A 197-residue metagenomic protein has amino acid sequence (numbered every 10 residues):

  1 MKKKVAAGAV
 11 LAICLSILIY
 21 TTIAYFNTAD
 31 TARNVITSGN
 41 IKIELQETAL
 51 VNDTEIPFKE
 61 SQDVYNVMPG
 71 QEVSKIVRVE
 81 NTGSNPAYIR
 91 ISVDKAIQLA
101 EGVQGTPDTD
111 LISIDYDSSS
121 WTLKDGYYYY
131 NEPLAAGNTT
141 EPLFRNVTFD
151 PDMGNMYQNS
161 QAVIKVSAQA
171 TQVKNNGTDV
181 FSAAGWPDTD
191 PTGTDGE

Functional and structural regions predicted by a protein language model:
K3-T22: Sec-dependent N-terminal signal peptides of Gram-positive bacterial secreted proteins and lipoproteins
S16, Y25-E197: Surface-exposed, hydrophilic segments of mature proteins
